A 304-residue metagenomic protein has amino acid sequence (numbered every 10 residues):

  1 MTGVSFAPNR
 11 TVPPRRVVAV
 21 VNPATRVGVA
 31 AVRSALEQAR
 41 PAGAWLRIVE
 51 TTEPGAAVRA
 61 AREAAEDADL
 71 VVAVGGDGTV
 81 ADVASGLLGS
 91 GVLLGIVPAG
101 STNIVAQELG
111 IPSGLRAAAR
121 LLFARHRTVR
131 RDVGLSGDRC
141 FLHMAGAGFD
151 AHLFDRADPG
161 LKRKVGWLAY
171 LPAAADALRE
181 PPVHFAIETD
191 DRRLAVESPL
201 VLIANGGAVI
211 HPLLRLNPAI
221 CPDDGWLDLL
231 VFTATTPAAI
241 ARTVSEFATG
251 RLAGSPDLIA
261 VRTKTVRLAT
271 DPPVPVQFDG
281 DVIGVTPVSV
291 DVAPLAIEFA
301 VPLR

Functional and structural regions predicted by a protein language model:
M1-L70, R116-A117, R193: ATP/NTP phosphate-donor binding region
G3-F6, T189, A195, C221 (+1 more regions): ATP/nucleoside-binding phosphotransfer catalytic cores, i.e., glycine-rich phosphate-binding loops
V20, A30, A42, T51 (+2 more regions): Catalytic core of DAGKc-family lipid kinases
A73-G78: N-terminal glycine-rich "phosphate-gripper" loop used for MgATP/nucleotide binding and carboxylate activation
T79-S90: Short Gly/Thr/Asp-enriched flexible loops that form oxyanion-binding sites at enzyme active sites
G146, D150, L202-P218, V282: Glycine-rich phosphate/pyrophosphate-binding beta-alpha loops
L161-L168, V209-H211, R215-A238: Gly/Ser/Thr-rich active-site loops/lids in small-molecule metabolic enzymes that frequently grip phosphoryl groups
Y170-A174, V183-D190, H211-N217, L252-G254 (+1 more regions): Glycine-rich, charged/polar anion/phosphate-binding loops that engage phosphate groups from diverse ligands
